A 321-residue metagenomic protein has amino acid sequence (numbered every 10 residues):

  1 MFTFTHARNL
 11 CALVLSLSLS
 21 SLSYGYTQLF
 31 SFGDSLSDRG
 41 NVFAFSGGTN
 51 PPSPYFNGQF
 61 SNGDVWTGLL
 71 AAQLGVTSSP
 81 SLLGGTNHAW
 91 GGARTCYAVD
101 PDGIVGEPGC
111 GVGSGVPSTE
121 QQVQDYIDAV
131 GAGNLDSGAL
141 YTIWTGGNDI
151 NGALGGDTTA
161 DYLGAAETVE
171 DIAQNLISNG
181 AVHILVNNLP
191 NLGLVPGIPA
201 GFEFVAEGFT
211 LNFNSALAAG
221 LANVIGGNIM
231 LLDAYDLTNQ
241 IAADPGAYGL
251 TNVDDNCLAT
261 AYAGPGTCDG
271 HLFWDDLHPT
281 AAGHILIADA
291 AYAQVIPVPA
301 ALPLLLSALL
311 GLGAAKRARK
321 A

Functional and structural regions predicted by a protein language model:
F2, Y24-A300: Conserved active-site regions of diverse hydrolases
F2-C11: Bacterial N-terminal signal peptides that target proteins for export
A7-R8, N148, V298, K316: Residue-level micro-sites within transmembrane alpha helices that shape and flank functional polar/acidic positions
S18-S20: N-terminal signal peptide c-region/cleavage motif recognized by signal peptidases
P297-A315: A short, hydrophobic C-terminal helix/tail in secreted or cell-surface proteins
A318-A321: Short, charged juxtamembrane terminal tails flanking transmembrane helices
